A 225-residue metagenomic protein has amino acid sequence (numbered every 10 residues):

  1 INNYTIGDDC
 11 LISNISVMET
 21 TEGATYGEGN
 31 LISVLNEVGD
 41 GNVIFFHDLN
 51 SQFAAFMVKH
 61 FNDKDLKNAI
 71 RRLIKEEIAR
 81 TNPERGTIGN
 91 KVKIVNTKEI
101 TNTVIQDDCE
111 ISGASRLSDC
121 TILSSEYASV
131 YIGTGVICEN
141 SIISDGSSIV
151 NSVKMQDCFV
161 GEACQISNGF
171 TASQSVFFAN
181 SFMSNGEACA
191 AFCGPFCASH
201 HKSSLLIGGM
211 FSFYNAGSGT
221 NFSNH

Functional and structural regions predicted by a protein language model:
I1-G86, N90-K91, D108: Terminal amphipathic alpha-helical/low-complexity segments used for targeting or macromolecular assembly
I1-T5, C10-I12, S16, A24 (+18 more regions): A structural motif detector for beta-strand N-caps
